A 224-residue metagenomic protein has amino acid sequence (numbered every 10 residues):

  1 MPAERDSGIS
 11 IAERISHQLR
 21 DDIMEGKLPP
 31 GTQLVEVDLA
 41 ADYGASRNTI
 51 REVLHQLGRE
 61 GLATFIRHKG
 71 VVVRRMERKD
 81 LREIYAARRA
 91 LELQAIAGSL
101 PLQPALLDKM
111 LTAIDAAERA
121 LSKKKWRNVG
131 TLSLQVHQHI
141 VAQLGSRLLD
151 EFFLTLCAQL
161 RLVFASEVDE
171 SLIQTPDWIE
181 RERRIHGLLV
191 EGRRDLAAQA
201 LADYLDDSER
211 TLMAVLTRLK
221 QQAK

Functional and structural regions predicted by a protein language model:
M1-P101, M213-K224: Short linear motifs at protein or domain termini
S10, L107-D108, T175-P176: Short helix-capping and inter-helix turn/linker motifs at the boundaries of alpha-helical repeat units
D22, G26, L156-V163, E167 (+2 more regions): A short secondary-structure junction motif
I23, S99-L100, L121, L189-G192: Hydrophobic residues in alpha-helical segments
T64-F65, D177-I179: Short, flexible turn/loop "capping" segments at secondary-structure junctions
I84, P104-S166, E180-L188, L196-D207: Conserved amphipathic alpha-helical segments that form helical-bundle/coiled-coil interaction surfaces
